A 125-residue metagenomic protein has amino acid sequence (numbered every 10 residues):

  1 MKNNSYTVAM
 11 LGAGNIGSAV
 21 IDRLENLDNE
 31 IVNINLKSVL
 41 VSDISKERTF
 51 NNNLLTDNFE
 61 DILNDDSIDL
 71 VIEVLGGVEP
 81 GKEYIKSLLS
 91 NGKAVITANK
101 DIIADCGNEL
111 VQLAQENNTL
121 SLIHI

Functional and structural regions predicted by a protein language model:
A13: Glycine-rich Rossmann-fold phosphate-binding loop(s) that bind the pyrophosphate of adenine dinucleotide cofactors
G17: N-terminal Rossmann-fold NAD(P) dinucleotide-binding loop
E30-T49: NAD(P)-binding Rossmann-fold cofactor-contacting core
S42-I44, G76, K93, K100-I102 (+1 more regions): Short, ordered loop/turn segments at secondary-structure junctions
D57-L70, V74-A98: Rossmann-fold NAD(P) dinucleotide-binding segment
K100-S121: Rossmann-fold NAD(P)-binding glycine/threonine-rich loop
I123-I125: Conserved small/polar residues in nucleotide/adenosyl-binding loops
